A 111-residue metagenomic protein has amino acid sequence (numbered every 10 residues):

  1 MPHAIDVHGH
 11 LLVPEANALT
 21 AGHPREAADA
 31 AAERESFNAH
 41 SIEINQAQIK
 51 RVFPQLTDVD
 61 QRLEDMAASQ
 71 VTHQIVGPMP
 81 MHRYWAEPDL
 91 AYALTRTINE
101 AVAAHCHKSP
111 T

Functional and structural regions predicted by a protein language model:
M1-T111: Helix-coil boundary/capping segments in enzymes
